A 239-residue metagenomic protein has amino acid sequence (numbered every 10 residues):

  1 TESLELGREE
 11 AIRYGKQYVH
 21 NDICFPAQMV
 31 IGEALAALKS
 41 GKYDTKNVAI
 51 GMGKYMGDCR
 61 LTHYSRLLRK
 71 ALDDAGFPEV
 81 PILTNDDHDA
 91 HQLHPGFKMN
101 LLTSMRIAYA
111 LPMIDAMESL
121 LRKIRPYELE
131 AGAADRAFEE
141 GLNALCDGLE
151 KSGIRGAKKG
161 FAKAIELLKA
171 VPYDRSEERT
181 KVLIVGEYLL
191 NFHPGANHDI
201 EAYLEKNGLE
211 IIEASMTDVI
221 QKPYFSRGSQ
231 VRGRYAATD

Functional and structural regions predicted by a protein language model:
T1-D239: An N-terminal assembly and electron-transfer interface module characteristic of large anaerobic redox and radical
